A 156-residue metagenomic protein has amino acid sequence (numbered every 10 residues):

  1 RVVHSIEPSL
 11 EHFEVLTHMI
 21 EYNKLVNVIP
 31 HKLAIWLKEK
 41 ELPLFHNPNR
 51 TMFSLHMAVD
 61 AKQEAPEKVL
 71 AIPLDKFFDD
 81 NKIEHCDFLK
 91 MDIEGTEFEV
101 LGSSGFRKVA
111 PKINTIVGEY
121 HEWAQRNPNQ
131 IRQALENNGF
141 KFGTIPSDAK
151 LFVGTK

Functional and structural regions predicted by a protein language model:
R1-K156: Phosphate/nucleotide-binding beta-alpha loop and adjacent structural elements of enzyme active sites
